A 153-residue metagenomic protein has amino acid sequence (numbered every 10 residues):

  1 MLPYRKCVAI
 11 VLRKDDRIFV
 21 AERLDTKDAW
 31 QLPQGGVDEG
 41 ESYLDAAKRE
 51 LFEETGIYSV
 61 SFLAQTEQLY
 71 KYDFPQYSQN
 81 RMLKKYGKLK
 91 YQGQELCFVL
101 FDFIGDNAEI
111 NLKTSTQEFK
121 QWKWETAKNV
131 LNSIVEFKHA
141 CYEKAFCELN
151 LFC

Functional and structural regions predicted by a protein language model:
M1-I18, G35, E39: Conserved N-terminal beta-strand and adjoining loop/helix that marks the start of the Nudix/MutT-like hydrolase domain
R5, R13, K27, L32 (+1 more regions): Short connector loops at helix/strand junctions that flank enzyme active sites, especially segments positioning acidic
L12-D15, R23, F101-F103: Active-site beta-strand termini and strand-to-loop segments that position acidic
F19-V20, Q31: General beta-strand recognition
R23-L24, C153: Short, well-ordered beta-to-alpha junction loops that form the rim of enzyme active sites and present histidine/acidic
D25-T26, V130: Short, solvent-exposed loop/turn segments at secondary-structure junctions
V37-E136: Unchanged
A127-C153: Charged phosphate-binding loop/patch that engages nucleotide di/tri-phosphates or the phosphate backbone of nucleic
